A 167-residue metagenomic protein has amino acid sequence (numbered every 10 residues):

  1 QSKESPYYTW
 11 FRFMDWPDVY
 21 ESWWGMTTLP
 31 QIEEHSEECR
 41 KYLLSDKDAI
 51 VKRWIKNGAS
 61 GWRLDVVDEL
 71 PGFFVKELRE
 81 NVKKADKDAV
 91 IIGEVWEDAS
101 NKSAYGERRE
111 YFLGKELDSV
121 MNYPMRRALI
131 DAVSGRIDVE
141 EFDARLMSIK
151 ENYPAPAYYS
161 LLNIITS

Functional and structural regions predicted by a protein language model:
Q1-R53, L78, K84, N101: Substrate-binding/active-site clefts of carbohydrate-active enzymes
I50-K52, S60, D65-P156, L161: Active-site-proximal helices and loops of the catalytic beta/alpha 8
S167: Glycine-rich, aromatic-lined ligand/substrate-binding cores of catalytic and carbohydrate-binding domains
